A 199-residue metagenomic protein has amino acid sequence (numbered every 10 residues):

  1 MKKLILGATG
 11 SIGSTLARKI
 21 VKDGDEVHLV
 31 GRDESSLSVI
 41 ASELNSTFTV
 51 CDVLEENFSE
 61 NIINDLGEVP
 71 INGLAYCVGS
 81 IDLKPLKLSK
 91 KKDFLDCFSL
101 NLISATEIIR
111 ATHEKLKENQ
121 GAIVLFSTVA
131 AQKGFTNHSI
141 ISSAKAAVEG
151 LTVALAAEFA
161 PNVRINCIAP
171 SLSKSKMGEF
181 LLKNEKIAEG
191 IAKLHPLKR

Functional and structural regions predicted by a protein language model:
T9, A17: N-terminal Rossmann NAD(P)H-binding glycine-rich loop of SDR-like oxidoreductase domains
P85-L86, D93-F98, A188-I191: Substrate-binding pocket helix/loop in short-chain dehydrogenase/reductase
I109, A144: Active-site helix of classical SDR
E114, A156-P161: Alpha-helical segment proximal to the catalytic Tyr-Lys
T128: Residue(s) in the substrate-gating loop at a strand-loop-helix junction that position the organic substrate next
G134-S142, A154: Active-site loop-to-helix junction immediately N-terminal to the catalytic Tyr of the SDR YXXXK motif in Rossmann-fold
E149, F159-S173: Conserved Rossmann-fold SDR core element
